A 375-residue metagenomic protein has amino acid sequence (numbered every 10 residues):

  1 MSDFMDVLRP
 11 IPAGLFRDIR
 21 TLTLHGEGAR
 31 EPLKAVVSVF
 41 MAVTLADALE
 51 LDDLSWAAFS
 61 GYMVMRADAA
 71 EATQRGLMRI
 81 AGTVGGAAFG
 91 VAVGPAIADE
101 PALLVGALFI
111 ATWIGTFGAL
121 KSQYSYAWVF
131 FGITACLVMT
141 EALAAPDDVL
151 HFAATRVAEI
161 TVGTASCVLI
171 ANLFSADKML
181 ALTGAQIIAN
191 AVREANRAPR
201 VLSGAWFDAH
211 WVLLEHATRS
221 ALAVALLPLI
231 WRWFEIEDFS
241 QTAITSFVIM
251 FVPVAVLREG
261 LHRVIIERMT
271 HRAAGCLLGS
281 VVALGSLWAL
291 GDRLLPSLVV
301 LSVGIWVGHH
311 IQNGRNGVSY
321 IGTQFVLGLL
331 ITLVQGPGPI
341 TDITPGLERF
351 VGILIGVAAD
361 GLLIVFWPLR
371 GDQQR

Functional and structural regions predicted by a protein language model:
M1-R375: Alpha-helical transmembrane segments and their membrane-interface boundaries that form or gate the permeation pathway
